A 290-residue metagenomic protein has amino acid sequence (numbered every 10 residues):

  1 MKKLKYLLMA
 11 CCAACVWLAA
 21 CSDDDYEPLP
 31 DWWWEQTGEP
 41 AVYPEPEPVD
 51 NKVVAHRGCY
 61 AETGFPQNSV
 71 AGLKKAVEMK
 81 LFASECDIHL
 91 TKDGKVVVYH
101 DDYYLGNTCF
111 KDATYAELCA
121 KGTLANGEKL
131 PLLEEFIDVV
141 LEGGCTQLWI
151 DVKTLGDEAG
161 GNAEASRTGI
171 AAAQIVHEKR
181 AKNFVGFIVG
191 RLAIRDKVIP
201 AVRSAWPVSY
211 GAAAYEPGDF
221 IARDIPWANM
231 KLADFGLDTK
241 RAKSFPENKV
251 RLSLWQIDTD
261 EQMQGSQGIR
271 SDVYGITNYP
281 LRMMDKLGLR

Functional and structural regions predicted by a protein language model:
M1-A19: Sec-dependent bacterial lipoprotein signal peptides
C21-R290: Phosphate-group recognition and catalysis centered on beta-loop-alpha active-site segments
